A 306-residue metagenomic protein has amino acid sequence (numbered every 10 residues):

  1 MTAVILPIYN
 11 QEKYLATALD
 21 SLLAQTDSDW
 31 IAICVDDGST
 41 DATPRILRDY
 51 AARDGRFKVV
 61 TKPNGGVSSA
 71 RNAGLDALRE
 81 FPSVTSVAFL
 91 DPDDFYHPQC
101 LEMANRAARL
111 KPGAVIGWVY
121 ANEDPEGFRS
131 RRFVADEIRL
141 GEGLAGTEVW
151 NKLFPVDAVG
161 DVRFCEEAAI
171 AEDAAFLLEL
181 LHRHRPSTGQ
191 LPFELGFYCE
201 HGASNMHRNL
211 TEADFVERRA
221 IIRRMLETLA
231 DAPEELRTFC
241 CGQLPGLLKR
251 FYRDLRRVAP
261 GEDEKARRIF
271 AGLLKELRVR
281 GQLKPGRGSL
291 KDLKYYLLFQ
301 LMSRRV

Functional and structural regions predicted by a protein language model:
N10-A24: Short, well-formed alpha-helical segments that are part of the catalytic scaffolds of diverse glycosyltransferases
S21, S28, D36-R45, N64 (+1 more regions): A conserved acidic beta->alpha catalytic loop
Q25, S39, R253-V306: Membrane-interface aromatic/basic loop that binds lipid-linked glycans or pyrophosphate carriers, typified by
K62-E80: Glycine-rich, basic loop-to-helix element that forms the pyrophosphate-binding segment of sugar-nucleotide handling
P82-F95: Short beta-strand-to-loop acidic/aromatic patch adjacent to the donor-nucleotide binding site
H97-E167: Flexible acidic/His/Gly-enriched loops in nucleotide-sugar-dependent glycosyltransferase catalytic domains
E137-A213, E217: Conserved nucleotide-sugar donor-binding catalytic segment
E194-H201, R208-R237, A259-R280: Catalytic core of nucleotide-sugar-dependent glycosyltransferases
